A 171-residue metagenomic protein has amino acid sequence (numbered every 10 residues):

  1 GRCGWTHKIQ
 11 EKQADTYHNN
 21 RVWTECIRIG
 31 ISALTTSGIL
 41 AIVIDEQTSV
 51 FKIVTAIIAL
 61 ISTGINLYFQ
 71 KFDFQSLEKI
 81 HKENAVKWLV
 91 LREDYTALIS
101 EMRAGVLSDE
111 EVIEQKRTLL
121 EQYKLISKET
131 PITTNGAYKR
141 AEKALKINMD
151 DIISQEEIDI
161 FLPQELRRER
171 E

Functional and structural regions predicted by a protein language model:
G1-G30, Y68, F72-E171: Conserved non-transmembrane functional hotspots
I31-Q47: Juxtamembrane "helix exit" motif at the C-terminal ends of alpha-helical transmembrane segments in multi-pass membrane
A33, G64-L67: Hydrophobic residues within the alpha-helical transmembrane core of Major Facilitator Superfamily
D45-S49, G105-V106: Short helix-coil transition/hinge motifs at the ends and kinks of transmembrane helices, capturing the brief
Q47-I58: Hydrophobic alpha-helical transmembrane segments
A56-T63, E83-L89: Hydrophobic alpha-helical segments of small multi-pass membrane proteins
